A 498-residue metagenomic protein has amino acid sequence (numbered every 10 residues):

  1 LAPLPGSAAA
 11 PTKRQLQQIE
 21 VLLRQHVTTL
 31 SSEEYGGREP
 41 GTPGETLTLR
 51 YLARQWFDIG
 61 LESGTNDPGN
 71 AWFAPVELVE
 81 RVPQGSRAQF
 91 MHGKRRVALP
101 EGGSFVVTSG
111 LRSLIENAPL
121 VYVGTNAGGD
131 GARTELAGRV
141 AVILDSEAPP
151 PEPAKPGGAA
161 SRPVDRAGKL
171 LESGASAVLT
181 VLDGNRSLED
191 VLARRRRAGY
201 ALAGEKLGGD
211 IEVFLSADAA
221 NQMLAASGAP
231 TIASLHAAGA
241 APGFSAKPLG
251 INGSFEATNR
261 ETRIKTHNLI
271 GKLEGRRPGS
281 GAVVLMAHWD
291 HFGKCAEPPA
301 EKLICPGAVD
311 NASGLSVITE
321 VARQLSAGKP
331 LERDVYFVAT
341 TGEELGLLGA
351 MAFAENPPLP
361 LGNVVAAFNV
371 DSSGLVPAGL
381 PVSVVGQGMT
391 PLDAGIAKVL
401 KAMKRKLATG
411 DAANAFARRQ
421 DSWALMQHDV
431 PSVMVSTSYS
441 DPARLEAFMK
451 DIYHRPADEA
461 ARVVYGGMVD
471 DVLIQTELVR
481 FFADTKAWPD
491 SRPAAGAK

Functional and structural regions predicted by a protein language model:
A2-S63, V191, E274, R492: N-terminal hydrophobic or amphipathic helices/low-complexity stretches enriched in small/hydrophobic/Pro/Gly
A9-Q17, E33-P43, D58, P75-E77 (+10 more regions): Second-shell loop/turn segments in exported
Q18, L22-Q25, T29, P43-D58 (+12 more regions): Extracytoplasmic/secreted proteins, especially bacterial periplasmic and envelope-associated proteins
G36-V140, D145-E152, E261, T266: Noncatalytic luminal/extracellular "stalk/propeptide" segments of secretory-pathway proteins
G93, E101-R133, E205-G307, E320-R323 (+2 more regions): Soluble metallo-hydrolase cores and metallopeptidase-like ectodomains found primarily in the secretory/periplasmic
V97-A98, G208-I232, P278, P330 (+1 more regions): Metal-dependent peptidase/peptidase-like ectodomains
A98-I211, E274, G279-A282, L303-P306 (+2 more regions): Extracellular/luminal Protease-associated
R323-A327, R444-K498: His/Asp/Glu-rich mid-to-C-terminal helical/loop segments that flank catalytic regions of hydrolases
